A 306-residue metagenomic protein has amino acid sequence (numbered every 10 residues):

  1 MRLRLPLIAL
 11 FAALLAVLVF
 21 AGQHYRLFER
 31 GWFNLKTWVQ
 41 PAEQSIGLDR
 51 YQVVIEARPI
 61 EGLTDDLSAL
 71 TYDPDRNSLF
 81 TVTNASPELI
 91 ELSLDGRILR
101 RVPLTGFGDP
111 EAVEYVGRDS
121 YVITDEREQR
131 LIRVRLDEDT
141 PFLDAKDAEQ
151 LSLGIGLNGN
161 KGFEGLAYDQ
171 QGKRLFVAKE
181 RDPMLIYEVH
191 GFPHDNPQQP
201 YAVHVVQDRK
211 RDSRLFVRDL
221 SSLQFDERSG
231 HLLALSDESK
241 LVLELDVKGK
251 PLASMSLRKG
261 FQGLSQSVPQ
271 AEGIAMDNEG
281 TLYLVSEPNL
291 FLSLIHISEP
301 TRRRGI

Functional and structural regions predicted by a protein language model:
W38-D65: A short helix->beta-strand "capping" segment at the edge of beta-propeller domains
E56-N84: Beta-strand-rich domains and repeat architectures in extracellular enzymes and scaffolds, especially beta-propellers
R58-L63, V102-G106, A148-Q150, G154-N158 (+3 more regions): Surface loop/turn motifs at the tips and blade-to-blade linkers of beta-strand repeat domains
D66, D109, G162, D219 (+1 more regions): Beta-rich catalytic cores
Y72, F80-A85, I123-Q129, V177-D182 (+2 more regions): Conserved beta-strand positions in repeat-built beta-propeller and related beta-rich domains
N77, R118-D119, Q171-K173, R228-G230 (+1 more regions): Short coil/turn segments that connect the beta-strands within blades of beta-propeller domains
I295-I306: Single conserved hydrophobic/aromatic residue that forms the stacking wall/gate of nucleotide- or nucleobase-binding
